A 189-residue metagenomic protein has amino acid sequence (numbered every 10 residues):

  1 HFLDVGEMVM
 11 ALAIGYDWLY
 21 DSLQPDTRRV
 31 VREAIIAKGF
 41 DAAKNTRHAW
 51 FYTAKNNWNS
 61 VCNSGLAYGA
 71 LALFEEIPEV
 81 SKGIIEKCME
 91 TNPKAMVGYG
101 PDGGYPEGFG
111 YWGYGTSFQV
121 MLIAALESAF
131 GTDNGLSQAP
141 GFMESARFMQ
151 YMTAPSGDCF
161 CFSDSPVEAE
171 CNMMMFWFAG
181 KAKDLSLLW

Functional and structural regions predicted by a protein language model:
H1-P155, S165: Aromatic-lined, polymer-binding surfaces characteristic of secreted/periplasmic polysaccharide-degrading enzymes
S156, F160-W189: N-terminal leader/propeptide and maturation segments of large enzyme subunits in energy/redox metabolism and hydrolases
